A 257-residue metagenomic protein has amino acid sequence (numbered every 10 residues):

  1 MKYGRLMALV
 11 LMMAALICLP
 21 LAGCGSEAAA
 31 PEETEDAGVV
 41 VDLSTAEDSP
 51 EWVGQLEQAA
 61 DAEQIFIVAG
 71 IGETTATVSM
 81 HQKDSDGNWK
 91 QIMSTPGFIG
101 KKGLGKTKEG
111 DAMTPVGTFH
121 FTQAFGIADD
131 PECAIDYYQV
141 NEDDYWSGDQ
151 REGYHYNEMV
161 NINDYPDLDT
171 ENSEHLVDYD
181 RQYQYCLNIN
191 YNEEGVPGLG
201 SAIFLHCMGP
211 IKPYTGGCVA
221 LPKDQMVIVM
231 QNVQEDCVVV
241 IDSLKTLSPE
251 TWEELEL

Functional and structural regions predicted by a protein language model:
M1-L11: Bacterial N-terminal signal peptides that target proteins for export
L11, A29, V40-D42: N-terminal non-cleavable signal-anchor helices
L11-I17: Hydrophobic helical h-region of N-terminal Sec-dependent signal peptides in bacterial secretory/periplasmic proteins
I17-G38: Sec-dependent signal peptide cleavage junction
A28-E32, E63, G216: Short, solvent-exposed beta-strand edge segments and adjacent coil->beta transition regions
G38-T215, Q225-C237, I241-L257: Cell wall/extracellular polymer interaction/catalysis modules
